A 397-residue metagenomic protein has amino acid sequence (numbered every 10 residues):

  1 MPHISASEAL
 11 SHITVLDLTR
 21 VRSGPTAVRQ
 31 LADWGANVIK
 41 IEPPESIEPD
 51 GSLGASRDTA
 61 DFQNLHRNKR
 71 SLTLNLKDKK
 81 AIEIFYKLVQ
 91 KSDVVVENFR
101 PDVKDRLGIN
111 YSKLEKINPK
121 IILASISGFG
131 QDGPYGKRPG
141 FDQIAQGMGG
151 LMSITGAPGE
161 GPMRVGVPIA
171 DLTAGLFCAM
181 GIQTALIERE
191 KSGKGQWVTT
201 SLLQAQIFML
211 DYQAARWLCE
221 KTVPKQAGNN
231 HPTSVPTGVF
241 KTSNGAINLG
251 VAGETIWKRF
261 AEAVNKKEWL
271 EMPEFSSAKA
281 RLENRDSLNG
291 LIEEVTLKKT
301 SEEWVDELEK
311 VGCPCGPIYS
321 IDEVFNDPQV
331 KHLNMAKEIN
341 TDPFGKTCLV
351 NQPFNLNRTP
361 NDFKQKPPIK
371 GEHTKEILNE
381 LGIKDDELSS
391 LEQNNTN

Functional and structural regions predicted by a protein language model:
M1-K191, I369, K375-N397: N-terminal helix-loop segment corresponding to the beta1-alpha1 unit of nucleotide/adenylate-binding folds
P2-A6, S276, N340-S390: Flexible, small-/acidic-enriched active-site or ligand-binding loops
E45, F129-G130, L202-I207, N244-A246 (+2 more regions): Glycine-rich beta-alpha junction loops
F62, A227-P232, T237-G238, F344-T347 (+1 more regions): Short Gly/Pro-enriched turn/cap motifs at secondary-structure boundaries
Q131, G159-I169, E190-Q206, K225-P232 (+1 more regions): Conserved Rossmann-fold dehydrogenase catalytic segment
G175-G195, F208-C219, A261-E268: Oxidoreductase and adenylate-handling cofactor-binding alpha/beta cores
N230, V235-V311, C315: Aromatic-enriched alpha-helical interface/lid elements that frame and gate functional surfaces
K310-K364: A glycine-rich dinucleotide-binding beta-alpha-beta segment and adjacent secondary-structure elements that constitute
